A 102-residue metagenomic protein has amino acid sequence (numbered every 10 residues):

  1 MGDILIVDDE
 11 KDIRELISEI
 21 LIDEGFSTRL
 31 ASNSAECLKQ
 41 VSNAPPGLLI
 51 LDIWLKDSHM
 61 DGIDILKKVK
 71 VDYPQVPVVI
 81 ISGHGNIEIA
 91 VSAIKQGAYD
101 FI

Functional and structural regions predicted by a protein language model:
G2, E10-R29: Two-component/phosphorelay signaling modules centered on CheY-like receiver
L5, L30-L48: Acidic, metal-coordinating helix/loop segments flanking the phosphotransfer/catalytic sites of two-component signaling
R14, K56-S58, S82, N86: The feature encodes the CheY-like receiver
A31-S32, K56-M60, Y73, Q96: Hydrophobic residue at a beta-alpha junction that N-caps the helix immediately following a catalytic beta-strand/loop
K39, D61-Q75, S92: Short amphipathic alpha-helix used as the core "switch/output" element in two-component signaling
A44-L55, V79: Active-site beta3 strand of CheY-like receiver
L48, V69-K70, Q75-G85, I94: A short, hydrophobic beta-strand element within the central beta-sheet of small alpha/beta folds
